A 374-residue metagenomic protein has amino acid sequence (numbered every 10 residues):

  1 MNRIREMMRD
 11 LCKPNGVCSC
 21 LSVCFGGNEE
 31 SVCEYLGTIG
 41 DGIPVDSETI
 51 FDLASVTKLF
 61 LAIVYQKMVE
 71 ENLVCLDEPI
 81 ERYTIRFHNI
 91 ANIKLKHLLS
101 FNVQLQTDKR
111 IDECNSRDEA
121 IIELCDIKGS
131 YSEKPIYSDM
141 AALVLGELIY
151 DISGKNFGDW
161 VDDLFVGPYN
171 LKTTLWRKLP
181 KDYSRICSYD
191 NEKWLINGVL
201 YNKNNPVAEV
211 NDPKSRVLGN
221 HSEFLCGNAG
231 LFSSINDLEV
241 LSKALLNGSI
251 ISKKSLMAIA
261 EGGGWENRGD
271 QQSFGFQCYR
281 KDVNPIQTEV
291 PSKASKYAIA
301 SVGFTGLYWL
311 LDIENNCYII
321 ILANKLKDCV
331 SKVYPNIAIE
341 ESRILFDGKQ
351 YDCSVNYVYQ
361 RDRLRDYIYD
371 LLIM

Functional and structural regions predicted by a protein language model:
N2-F51, L73, V330-E340: Short, conserved catalytic-motif segment at the N-terminal edge
R9-K13, I50, N220, K293-I299 (+1 more regions): Short, P/G- and charge-enriched loop/turn segments at secondary-structure junctions
K13-S22, G42-L98, K128-M140, C226-A229: Short active-site loop at a secondary-structure junction that contains or immediately precedes the catalytic residue(s)
S22, H97-L99, W309-L310, Y318-I321: Structural recognition of the beta-strand scaffold that forms the well-ordered cores of secreted hydrolase catalytic
A91-A294: Short, surface-exposed loop or secondary-structure junction motifs that flank catalytic or metal-binding residues
I149, L245, I313, L322-K325: Short beta-strand segments enriched in hydrophobic/aromatic residues within well-folded beta-rich domains
N247, A260-G264, R268, V283 (+1 more regions): Short, gly/Ser/Thr-rich active-site loops of penicillin-recognizing serine hydrolases
A298-I299, T305-Y318: Short, surface-exposed beta-strand/loop micro-motifs that present aromatic residues
